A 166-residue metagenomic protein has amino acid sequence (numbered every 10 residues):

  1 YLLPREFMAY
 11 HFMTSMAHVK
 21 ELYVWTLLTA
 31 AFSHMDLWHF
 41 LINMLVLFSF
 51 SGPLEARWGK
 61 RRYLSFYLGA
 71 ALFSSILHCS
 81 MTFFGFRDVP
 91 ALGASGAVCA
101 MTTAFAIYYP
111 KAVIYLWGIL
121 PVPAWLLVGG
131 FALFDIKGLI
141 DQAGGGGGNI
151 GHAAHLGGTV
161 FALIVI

Functional and structural regions predicted by a protein language model:
Y1-I166: A detector for small-residue-rich transmembrane helices and their helix-helix packing motifs
